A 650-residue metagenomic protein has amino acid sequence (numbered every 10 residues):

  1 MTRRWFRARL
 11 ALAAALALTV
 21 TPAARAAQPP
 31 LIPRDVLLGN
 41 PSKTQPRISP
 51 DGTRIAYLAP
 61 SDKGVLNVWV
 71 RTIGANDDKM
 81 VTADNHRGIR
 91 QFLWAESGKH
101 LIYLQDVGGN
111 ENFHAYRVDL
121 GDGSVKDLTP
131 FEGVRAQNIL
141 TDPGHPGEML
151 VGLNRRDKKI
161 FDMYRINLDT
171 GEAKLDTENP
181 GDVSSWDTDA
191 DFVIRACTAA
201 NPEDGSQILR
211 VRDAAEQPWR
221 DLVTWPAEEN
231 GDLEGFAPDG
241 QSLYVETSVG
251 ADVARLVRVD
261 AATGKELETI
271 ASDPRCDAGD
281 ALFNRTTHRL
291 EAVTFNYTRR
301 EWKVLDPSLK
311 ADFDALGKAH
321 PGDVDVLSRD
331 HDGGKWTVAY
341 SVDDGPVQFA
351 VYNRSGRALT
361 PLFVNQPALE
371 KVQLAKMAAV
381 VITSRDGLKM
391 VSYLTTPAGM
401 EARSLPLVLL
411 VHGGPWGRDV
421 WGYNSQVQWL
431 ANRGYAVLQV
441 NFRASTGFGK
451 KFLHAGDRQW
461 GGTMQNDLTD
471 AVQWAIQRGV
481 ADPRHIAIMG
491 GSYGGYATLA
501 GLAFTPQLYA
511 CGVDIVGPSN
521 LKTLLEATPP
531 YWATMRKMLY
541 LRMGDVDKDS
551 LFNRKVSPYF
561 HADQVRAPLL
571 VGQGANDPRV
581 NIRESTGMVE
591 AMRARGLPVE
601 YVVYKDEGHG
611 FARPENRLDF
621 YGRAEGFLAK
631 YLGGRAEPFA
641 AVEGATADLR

Functional and structural regions predicted by a protein language model:
M1-F6: N-terminal secretory signal peptides that target proteins for export/translocation
R9-T21: Bacterial N-terminal signal peptides
P22-A26: Sec/Tat signal peptide C-region and signal peptidase I cleavage site
D35-L66, K335-T337: Beta-strand-rich domains and repeat architectures in extracellular enzymes and scaffolds, especially beta-propellers
N40-P41, K63-V68, D84-R90, E96-V391 (+3 more regions): Peripheral, non-catalytic segments that deliver or gate enzyme domains
Y57-A83: Beta-propeller domains
N365-S492, A497, E526-R536: Cap/lid segment of the alpha/beta-hydrolase catalytic domain
F442-R650: Active-site-proximal cap/loop segments of hydrolase catalytic domains
